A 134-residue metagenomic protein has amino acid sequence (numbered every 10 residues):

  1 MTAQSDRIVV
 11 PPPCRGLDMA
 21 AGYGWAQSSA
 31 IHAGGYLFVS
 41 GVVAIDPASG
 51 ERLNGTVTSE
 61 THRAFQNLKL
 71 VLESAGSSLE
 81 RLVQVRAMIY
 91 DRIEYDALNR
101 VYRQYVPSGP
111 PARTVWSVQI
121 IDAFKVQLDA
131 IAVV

Functional and structural regions predicted by a protein language model:
M1-Q66, L70-V83, I89-V134: N-terminal presequence-like segments and the immediate start of the first folded domain
